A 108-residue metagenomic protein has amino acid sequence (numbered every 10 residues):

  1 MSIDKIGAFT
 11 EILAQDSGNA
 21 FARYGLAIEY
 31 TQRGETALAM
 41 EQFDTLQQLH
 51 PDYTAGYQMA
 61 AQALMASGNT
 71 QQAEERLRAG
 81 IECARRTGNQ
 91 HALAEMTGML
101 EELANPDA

Functional and structural regions predicted by a protein language model:
E11-I12, T45-L46, G80: Canonical positions in the second alpha-helix
Q15, Q48-L49, C83-T87: Structural marker of alpha-solenoid helical repeat scaffolds
